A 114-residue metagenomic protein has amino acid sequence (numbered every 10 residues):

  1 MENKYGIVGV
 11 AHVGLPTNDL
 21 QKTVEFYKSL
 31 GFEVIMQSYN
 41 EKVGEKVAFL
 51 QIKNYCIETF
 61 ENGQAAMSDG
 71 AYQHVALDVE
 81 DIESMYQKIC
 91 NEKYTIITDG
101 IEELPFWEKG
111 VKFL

Functional and structural regions predicted by a protein language model:
M1-G6, Q87-L114: Vicinal oxygen chelate
E2-K4, G63-A66: Short, flexible, solvent-exposed loop/turn segments with mixed acidic/basic and small polar residues
I7-V8, G14-C56: Core segments of cupin and vicinal oxygen chelate
V8-D19, A48-Q51, A65-C90, K112-L114: Vicinal oxygen chelate
N40-K42, A65-M67, L104-E108: A short beta-turn/loop motif at secondary-structure boundaries
E45, E58-E61, E108: Acidic-residue sensor for enzyme active/binding pockets
N54-C56, G63, D81, G100-E102: Short, flexible active-site-adjacent loop segments at beta-strand->alpha-helix junctions, enriched in small/polar
